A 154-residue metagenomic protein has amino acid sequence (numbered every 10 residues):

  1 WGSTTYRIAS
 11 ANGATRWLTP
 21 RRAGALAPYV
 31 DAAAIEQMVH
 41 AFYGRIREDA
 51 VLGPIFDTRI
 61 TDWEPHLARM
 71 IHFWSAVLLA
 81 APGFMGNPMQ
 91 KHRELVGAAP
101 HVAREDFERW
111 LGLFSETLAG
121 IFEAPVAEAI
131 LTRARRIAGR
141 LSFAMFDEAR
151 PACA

Functional and structural regions predicted by a protein language model:
W1-R7: Extreme N-terminal basic, low-complexity initiation segments that serve as generic localization/processing leaders
A9-A11: Short amphipathic, helix-prone segments within low-complexity/disordered or flexible regions
R16-W17, Y29-V30, L131-A154: Short terminal or interdomain "cap/linker" segment that borders an active site or interface and mediates
W17, R22-G24, E36, H40-L113 (+2 more regions): Heme-based O2/NO sensor domains and their adjacent alpha-helical segments, primarily globin folds but also including
Y29, A33, D49, G120-A124: Residues at alpha-helix boundaries and the short loops/turns that link adjacent helices
E64, A68, E128-R135: An alpha-helix initiation/capping motif
L113-T132: Well-ordered alpha/beta subsegment
